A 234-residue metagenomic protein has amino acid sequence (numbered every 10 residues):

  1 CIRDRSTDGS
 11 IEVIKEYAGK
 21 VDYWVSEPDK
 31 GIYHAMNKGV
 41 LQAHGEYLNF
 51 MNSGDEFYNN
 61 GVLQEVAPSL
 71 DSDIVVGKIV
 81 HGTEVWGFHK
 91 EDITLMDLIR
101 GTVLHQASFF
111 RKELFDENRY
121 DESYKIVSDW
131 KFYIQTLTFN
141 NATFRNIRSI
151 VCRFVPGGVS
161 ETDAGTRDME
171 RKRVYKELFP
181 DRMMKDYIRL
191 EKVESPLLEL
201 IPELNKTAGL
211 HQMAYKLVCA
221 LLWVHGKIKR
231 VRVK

Functional and structural regions predicted by a protein language model:
R3-E12, N52, E56: A conserved acidic beta->alpha catalytic loop
T7, I11-K15, G165-M169: Short, surface-exposed alpha-helical segments at coil->helix boundaries
S10, M36, N59-E65, S128 (+2 more regions): Acidic donor-diphosphate engagement hotspot in glycosyltransferases and nucleotidyltransferases that stabilizes
V13, S26-A43: Glycine-rich, basic loop-to-helix element that forms the pyrophosphate-binding segment of sugar-nucleotide handling
L48: Short aromatic/hydrophobic "clamp" motif used to bind/position activated sugar donors
E56, N60-F88: Conserved donor NDP-sugar-binding/catalytic core segment of glycosyltransferases
H81-V174, L178: Conserved nucleotide-sugar donor-binding catalytic segment
P180-R182, D186-K234: Membrane-proximal basic amphipathic "stem/tether" segments
